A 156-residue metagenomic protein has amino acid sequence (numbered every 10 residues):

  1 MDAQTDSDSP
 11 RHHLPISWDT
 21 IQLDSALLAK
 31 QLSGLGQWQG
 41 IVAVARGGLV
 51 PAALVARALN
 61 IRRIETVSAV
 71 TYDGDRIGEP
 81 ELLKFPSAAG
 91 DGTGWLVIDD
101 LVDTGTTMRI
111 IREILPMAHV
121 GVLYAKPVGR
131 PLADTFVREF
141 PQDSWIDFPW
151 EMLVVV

Functional and structural regions predicted by a protein language model:
M1-V156: PRPP-associated nucleotide enzymes
